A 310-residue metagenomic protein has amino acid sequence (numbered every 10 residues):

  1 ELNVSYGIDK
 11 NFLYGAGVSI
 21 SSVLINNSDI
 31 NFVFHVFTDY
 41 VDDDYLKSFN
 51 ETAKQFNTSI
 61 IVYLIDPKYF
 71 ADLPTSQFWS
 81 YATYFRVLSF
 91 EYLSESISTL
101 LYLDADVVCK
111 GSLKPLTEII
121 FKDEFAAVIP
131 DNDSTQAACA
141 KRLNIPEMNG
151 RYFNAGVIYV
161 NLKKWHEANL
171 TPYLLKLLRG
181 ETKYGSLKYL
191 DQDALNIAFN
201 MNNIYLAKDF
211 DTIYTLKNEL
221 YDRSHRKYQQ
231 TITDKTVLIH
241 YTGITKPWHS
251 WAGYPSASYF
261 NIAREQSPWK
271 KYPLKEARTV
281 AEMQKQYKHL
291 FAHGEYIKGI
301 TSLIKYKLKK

Functional and structural regions predicted by a protein language model:
E1-I25: N-proximal low-complexity "stem/linker" segments adjacent to membrane-targeting elements
E1-I8, W165-K310: A glycosyltransferase accessory/donor-loop signature
V33-Y40, V128-I129: Short internal beta-strands
D44-L93: Active-site-proximal specificity loops/subdomain of glycosyltransferases
L100: Short aromatic/hydrophobic "clamp" motif used to bind/position activated sugar donors
L103: Catalytic metal- and UDP-sugar-binding loop of GT-A-like glycosyltransferases, i.e., residues flanking the conserved
V107-L143: Conserved donor-nucleotide/metal-binding helix-loop-beta segment in metal-dependent transferases, i.e., the alpha-helix
G156-W165: Short glycine- and hydrophobic/aromatic-rich loop-to-beta-strand nucleating segment in the catalytic cores
